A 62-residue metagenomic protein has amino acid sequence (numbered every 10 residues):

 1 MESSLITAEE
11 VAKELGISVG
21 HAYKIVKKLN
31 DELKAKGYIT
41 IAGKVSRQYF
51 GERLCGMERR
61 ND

Functional and structural regions predicted by a protein language model:
M1-S3, A35-K36: Short helix->loop/beta-hairpin flanking segments within DNA-binding domains
E2-A22: Polyanion-binding surface elements
I17-G51, M57-D62: Major-groove DNA-recognition helix of helix-turn-helix-type DNA-binding domains
